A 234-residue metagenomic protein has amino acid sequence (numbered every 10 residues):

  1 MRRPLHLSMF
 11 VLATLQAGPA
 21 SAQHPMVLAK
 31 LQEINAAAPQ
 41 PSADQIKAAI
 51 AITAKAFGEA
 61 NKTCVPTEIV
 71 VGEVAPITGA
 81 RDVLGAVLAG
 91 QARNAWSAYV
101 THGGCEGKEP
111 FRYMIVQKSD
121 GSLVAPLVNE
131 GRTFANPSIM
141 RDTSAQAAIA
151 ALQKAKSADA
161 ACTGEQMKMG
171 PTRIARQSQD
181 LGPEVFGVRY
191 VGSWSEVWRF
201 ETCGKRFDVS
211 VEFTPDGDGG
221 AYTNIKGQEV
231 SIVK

Functional and structural regions predicted by a protein language model:
M1-S8: Bacterial N-terminal signal peptides that target proteins for export
M9-F10, A20: Cleavable N-terminal signal peptides
Q23-K234: Cysteine-centric segments in proteins
